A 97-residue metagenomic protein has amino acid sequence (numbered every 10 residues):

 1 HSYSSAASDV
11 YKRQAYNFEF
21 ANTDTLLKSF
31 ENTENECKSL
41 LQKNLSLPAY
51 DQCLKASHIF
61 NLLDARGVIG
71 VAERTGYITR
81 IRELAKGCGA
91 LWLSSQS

Functional and structural regions predicted by a protein language model:
H1-A7, Y11: Single conserved hydrophobic/aromatic residue that forms the stacking wall/gate of nucleotide- or nucleobase-binding
S2, F18-F20, F30, F60: Phenylalanine-focused residue identity feature
D9-T23, I69, E73, Y77-S97: Intrinsic disorder at enzyme termini
F20-P48: Extended, compositionally biased non-globular segments
K28-N32, L47-A65, I81-L84: Core structural elements
S39-L47, I59-I69, G87-S97: Intrinsically disordered or highly flexible coil/loop and linker segments, enriched in small and charged/polar residues
